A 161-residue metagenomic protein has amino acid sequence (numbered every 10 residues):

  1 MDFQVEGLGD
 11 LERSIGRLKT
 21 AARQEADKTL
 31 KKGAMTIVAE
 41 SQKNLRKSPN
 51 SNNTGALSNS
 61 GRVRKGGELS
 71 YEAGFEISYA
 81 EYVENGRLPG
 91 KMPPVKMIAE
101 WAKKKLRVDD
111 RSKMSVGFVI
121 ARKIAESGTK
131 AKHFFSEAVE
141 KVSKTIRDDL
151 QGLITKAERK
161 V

Functional and structural regions predicted by a protein language model:
M1-A80, G90-V161: Short, Lys/Arg-rich flexible segments
Y82-G86: A short, polar/proline- and glycine-enriched secondary-structure boundary/capping micro-motif
